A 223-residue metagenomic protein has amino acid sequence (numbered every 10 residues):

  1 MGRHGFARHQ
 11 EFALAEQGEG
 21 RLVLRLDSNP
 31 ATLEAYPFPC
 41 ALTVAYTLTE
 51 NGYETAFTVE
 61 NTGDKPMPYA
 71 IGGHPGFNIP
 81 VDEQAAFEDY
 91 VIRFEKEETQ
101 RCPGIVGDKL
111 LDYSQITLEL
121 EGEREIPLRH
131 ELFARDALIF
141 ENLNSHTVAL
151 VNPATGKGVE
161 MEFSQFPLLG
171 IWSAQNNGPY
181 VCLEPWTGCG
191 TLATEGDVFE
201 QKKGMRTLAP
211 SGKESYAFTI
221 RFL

Functional and structural regions predicted by a protein language model:
M1-E50: Extended, loop-rich substrate-binding clefts of extracytoplasmic carbohydrate-active enzymes
P37-A41, L48-E54, D64-P66, A85-F87 (+2 more regions): Coil-to-beta-strand transition motifs
T43-A45, K203-L208: Beta-strand-rich interaction surfaces with strong enrichment in secreted/lumenal proteins
F57, R206-F222: Short Pro-Gly-centered flexible turn/kink motifs
F57-G63, S173: Asparagine-centered strand-capping/turn motif at beta-strand->loop junctions
G76-F163: Active-site/ligand-binding surface loops and adjacent short beta/alpha elements that line catalytic pockets across
N152-T191: Glycine-rich active-site loops that engage anionic ligands at enzyme catalytic sites
A193-Q201: Short, structured beta-strand/loop micro-motifs enriched in basic residues and often containing a Trp
